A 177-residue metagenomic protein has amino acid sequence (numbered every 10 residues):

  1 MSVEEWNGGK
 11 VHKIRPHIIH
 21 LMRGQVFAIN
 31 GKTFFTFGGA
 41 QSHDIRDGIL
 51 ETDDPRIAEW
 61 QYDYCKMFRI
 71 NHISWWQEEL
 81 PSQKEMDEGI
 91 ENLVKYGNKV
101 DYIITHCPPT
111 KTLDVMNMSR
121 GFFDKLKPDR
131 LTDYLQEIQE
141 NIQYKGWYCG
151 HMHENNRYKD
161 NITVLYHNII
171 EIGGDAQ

Functional and structural regions predicted by a protein language model:
S2-N30: Metallo-beta-lactamase
N7, L21-M22, D87-N92, T132-L135: A generic local structural motif
H12, P108-Q177: Conserved beta-sheet core of the metallophosphoesterase superfamily
P16, N30-K127: Active-site-proximal loop/helix segment associated with metal-binding centers of metalloenzymes
R23, F37, T105-H106, C149-H151: Short His-Asn-centered micro-motif
R23, G39, H167-I169: Active-site donor-binding loop signature of nucleotide-sugar glycosyltransferases
V26, N92-K95, E137, N141: Alpha-helical scaffold elements within enzyme catalytic domains, especially in hydrolases
F27, F35, G146: Short glycine- and Lys/Arg-enriched binding-loop motifs that mark or flank ligand-binding interfaces
